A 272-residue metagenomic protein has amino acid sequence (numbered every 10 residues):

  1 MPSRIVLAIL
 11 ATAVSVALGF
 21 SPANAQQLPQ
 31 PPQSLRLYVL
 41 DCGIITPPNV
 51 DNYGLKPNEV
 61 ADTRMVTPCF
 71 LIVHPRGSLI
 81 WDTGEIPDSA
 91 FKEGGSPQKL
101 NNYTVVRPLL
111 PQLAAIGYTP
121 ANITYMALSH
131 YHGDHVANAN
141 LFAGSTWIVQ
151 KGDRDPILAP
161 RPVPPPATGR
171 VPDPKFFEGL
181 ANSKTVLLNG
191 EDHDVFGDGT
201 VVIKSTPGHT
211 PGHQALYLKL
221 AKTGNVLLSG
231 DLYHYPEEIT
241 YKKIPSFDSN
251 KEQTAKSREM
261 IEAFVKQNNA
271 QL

Functional and structural regions predicted by a protein language model:
A8-G19: Bacterial N-terminal signal peptides
F20-P111, N122, T223-G230, K266-A270: Metallo-beta-lactamase
Q26-Q30, T104-N122, K151-S205, Q253-N269: Metallo-beta-lactamase
T46-P48, D88, Y131-A137, D155-P156 (+2 more regions): Active-site environment of divalent metal-dependent phosphoester hydrolases
I80-G84, T124-H130, V149-Q150, K204-G208 (+3 more regions): Active-site neighborhood of phospho(di)ester-bond hydrolases with catalytic His/Asp-centered motifs
S89-V149: Active-site metal-binding motif and surrounding structural segment of the metallo-beta-lactamase
K204-P236: Active-site-proximal loop/helix segments of hydrolase catalytic cores
S229-S257: A hydrophobic, small-residue-rich beta->alpha segment in the mid-to-C-terminal subdomain of diverse proteins
